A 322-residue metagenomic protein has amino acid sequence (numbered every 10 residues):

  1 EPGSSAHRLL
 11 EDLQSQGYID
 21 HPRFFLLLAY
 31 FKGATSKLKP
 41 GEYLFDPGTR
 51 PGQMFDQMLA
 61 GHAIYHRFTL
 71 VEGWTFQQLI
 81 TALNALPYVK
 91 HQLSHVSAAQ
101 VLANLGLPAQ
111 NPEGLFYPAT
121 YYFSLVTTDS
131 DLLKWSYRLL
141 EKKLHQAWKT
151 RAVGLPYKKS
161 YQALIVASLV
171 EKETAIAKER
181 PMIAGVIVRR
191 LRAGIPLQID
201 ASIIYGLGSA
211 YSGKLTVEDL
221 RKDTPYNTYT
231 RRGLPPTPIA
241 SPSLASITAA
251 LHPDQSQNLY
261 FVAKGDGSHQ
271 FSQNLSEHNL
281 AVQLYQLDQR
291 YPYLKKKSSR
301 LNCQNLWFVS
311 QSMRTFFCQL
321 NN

Functional and structural regions predicted by a protein language model:
E1-H145: Signal peptide-directed extracytoplasmic domains
T81, P87-V89, A103-Q304, C318: Bacterial extracytoplasmic/cell-wall-associated proteins, especially those involved in peptidoglycan
S298-S299, S310-S312: Serine residues within intrinsically disordered or low-complexity segments
Q304, S312-M313: N-terminal leader/targeting signatures
T315, Q319-N321: Short, intrinsically disordered C-terminal tails of secreted or membrane-associated proteins
